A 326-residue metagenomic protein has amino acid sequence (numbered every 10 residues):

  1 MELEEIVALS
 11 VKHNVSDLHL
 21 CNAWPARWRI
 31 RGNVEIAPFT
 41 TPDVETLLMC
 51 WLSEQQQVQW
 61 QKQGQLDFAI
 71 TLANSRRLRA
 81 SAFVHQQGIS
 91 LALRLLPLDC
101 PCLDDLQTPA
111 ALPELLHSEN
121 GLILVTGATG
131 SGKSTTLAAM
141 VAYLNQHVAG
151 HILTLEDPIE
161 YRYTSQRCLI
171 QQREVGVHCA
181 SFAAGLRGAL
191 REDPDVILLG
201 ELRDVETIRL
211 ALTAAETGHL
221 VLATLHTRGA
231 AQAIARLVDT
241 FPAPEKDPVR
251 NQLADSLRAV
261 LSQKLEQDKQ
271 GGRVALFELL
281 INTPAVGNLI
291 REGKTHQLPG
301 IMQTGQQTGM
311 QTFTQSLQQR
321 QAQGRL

Functional and structural regions predicted by a protein language model:
M1-L326: Short, flexible helix-loop junctions that flank or precede catalytic/ligand sites
